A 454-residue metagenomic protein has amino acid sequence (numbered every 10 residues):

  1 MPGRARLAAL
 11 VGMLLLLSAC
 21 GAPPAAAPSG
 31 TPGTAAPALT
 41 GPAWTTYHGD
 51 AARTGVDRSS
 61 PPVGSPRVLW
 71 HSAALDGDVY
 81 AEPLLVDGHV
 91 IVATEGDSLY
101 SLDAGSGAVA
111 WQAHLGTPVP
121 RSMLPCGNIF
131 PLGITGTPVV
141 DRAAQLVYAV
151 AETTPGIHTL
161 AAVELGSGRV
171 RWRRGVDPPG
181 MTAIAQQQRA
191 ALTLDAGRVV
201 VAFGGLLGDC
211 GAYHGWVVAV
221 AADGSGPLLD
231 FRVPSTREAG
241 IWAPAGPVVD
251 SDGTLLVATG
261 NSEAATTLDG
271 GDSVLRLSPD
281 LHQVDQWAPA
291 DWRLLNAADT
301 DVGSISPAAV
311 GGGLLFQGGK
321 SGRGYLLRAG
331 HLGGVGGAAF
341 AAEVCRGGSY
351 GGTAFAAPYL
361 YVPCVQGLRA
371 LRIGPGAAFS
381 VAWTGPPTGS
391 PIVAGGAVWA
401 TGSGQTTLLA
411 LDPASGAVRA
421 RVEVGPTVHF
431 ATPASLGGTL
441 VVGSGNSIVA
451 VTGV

Functional and structural regions predicted by a protein language model:
M1-G3, T45: Short alpha-helical segments used as structural interaction elements across diverse proteins
G3-A26: Secretory targeting and sorting signals
C20-V454: Noncatalytic, solvent-exposed loop/strand surfaces of beta-propeller-type extracellular/periplasmic domains
